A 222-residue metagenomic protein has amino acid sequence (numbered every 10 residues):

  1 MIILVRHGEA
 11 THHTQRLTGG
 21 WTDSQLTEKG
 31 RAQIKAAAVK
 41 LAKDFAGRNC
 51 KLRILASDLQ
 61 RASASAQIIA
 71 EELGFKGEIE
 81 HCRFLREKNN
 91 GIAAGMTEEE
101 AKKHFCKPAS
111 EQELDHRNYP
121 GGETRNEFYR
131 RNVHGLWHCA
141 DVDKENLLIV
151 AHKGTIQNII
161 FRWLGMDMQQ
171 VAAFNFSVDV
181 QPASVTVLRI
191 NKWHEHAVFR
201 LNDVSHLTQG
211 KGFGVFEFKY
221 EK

Functional and structural regions predicted by a protein language model:
M1, G47, E71, F75 (+2 more regions): Acidic, low-complexity terminal tails and accessory targeting/binding regions of phosphate-metabolizing enzymes
I2, L52, E145-A151: Generic beta-sheet signal
I2, R6-G77, E123: Active-site-proximal alpha-helix that buttresses catalytic centers in soluble enzyme cores
G8, A56-L59, F84, I149-G154 (+1 more regions): Short, well-ordered beta-to-alpha junction loops that form the rim of enzyme active sites and present histidine/acidic
T11, R61-S63, E87-K88, T155-Q157: Short, active-site-adjacent cap segments at secondary-structure transitions
K35-K43, Y129, V133-D141: Generic structural signal for well-ordered alpha-helical scaffold segments
D44-C50, C139-N146: Glycine-rich phosphate-binding loop signature in dinucleotide/nucleotide-binding domains
C106-E127: Short glycine/proline- and acidic residue-enriched helix-loop micro-motifs that form flexible lids or anion-recognition
